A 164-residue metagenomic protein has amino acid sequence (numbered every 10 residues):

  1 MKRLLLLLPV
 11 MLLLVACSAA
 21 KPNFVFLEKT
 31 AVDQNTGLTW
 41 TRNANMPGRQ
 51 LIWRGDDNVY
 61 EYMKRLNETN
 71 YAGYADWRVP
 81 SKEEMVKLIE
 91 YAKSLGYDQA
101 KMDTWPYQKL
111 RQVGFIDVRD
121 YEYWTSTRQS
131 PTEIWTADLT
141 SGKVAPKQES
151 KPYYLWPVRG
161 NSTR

Functional and structural regions predicted by a protein language model:
M1-L4: Positively charged n-region of N-terminal signal peptides that target proteins for export
L6-V10: Sec-dependent N-terminal signal peptides
V15-A16: C-terminal motif of bacterial Sec signal peptides marking the signal peptidase cleavage site
A19-W77, Y154-V158: Extracellular adhesion/carbohydrate-recognition regions
Q34-N35, R42-N45, P80-L88, S126-Q129 (+2 more regions): Active-site-proximal beta-strand/loop segments in catalytic clefts of secreted hydrolases
Y60-D76, K82-T136: An exposed tryptophan-centered "aromatic clamp" motif
E90-S94, D138-Y154: Repeated polar recognition positions within modular binding domains
E122, P146-R164: Short, structured beta-strand segments at or near domain termini in extracellular proteins/domains
